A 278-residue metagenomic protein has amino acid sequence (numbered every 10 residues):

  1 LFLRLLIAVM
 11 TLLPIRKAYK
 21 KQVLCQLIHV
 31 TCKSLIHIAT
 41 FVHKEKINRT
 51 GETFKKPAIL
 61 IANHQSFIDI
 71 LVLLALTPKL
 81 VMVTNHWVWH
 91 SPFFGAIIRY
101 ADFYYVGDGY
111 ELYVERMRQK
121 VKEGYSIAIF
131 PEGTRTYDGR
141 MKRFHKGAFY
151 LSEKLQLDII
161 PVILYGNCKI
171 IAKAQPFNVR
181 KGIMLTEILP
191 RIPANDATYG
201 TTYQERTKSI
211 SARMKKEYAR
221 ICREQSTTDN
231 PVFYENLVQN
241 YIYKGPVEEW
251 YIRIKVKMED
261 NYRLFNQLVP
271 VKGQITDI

Functional and structural regions predicted by a protein language model:
L1-K46, A96-I97, N236, N240-R253: A transmembrane-helix-recognition feature enriched in membrane-embedded lipid enzymes and envelope glyco-/phospholipid
R4-Q26, A58-G109: Catalytic core of membrane glycerolipid acyltransferases/transacylases, capturing the structured, soluble-facing
L35-F41, A58-I61, M82, F103-D108 (+2 more regions): Short, flexible loop segments at the rims of nucleotide/cofactor-binding pockets, characterized by
K46-I47, Y104-D108, A194: Short acidic-hydrophobic, aromatic-tinged amphipathic segments that line or gate anion-handling sites
K55-P57, K79, G124, K272-G273: A general structural motif
V114-Q239: Non-catalytic C-terminal accessory region of glycerolipid acyltransferases and related lyso-lipid remodeling enzymes
K255-G273: Conserved alpha-helix/loop element of class I SAM-dependent methyltransferases that forms part of the SAM/SAH-binding
T276-D277: Class I SAM-dependent methyltransferase core
